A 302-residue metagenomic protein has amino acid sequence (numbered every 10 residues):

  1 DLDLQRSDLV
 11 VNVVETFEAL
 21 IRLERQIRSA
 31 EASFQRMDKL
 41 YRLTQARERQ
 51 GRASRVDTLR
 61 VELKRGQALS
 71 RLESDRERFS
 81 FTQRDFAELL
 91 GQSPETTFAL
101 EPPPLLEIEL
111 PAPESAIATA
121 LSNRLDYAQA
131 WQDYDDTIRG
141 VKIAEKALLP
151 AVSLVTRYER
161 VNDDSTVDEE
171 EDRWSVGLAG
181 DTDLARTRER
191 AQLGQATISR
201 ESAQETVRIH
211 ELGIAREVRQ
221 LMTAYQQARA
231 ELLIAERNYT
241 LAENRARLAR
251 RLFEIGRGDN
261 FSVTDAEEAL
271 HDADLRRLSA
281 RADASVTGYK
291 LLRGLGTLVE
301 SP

Functional and structural regions predicted by a protein language model:
D1-R6, E31-A32, V56, R60 (+7 more regions): Sec/SRP-type N-terminal targeting helices
L2, R6-T119, A224, A228 (+4 more regions): Periplasmic alpha-helical coiled-coil/stalk elements that build and connect Gram-negative outer-membrane
D3, P94, L100-D135, T197 (+5 more regions): Bacterial Sec-pathway N-terminal export signals of envelope proteins
A87-S93, D136, I143, Y289-S301: Long amphipathic alpha-helical coiled-coil segments
L100-P113, K142, K146, V155-Q192 (+1 more regions): Small/polar, glycine/serine/threonine/aspartate-rich low-complexity segments that form flexible
L106, E211, D274-P302: Acidic, low-complexity, intrinsically disordered peripheral segments
R245-D283: C-terminal structured "cap/appendage" subdomains that terminate the fold
